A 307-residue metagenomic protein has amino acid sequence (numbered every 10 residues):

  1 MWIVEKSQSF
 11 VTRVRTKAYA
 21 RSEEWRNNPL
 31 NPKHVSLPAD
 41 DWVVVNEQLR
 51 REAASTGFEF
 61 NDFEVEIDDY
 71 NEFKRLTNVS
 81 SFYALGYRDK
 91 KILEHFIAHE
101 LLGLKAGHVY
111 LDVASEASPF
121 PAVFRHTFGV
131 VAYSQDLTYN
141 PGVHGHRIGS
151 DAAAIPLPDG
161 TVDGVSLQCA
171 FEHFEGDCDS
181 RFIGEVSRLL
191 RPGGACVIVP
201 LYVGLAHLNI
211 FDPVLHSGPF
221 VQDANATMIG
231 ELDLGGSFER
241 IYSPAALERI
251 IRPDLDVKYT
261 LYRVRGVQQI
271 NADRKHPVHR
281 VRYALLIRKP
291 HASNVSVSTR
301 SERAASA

Functional and structural regions predicted by a protein language model:
W2-A154, V197-A307: Class I (Rossmann-like) S-adenosyl-L-methionine-dependent methyltransferase catalytic domain, capturing the SAM-binding
E94, E172, E185: Acidic-residue sensor for enzyme active/binding pockets
A153-V165: A short acidic, Gly/Pro-enriched loop at the edge of an enzyme's catalytic core that lines a small-molecule cofactor
D163-D177: A short SAM/SAH-binding and catalytic strip from SAM-dependent methyltransferases
S180-P192: A short glycine-rich, Lys/Arg-flanked "PGG" loop and its adjoining helix->strand segment in the class I
